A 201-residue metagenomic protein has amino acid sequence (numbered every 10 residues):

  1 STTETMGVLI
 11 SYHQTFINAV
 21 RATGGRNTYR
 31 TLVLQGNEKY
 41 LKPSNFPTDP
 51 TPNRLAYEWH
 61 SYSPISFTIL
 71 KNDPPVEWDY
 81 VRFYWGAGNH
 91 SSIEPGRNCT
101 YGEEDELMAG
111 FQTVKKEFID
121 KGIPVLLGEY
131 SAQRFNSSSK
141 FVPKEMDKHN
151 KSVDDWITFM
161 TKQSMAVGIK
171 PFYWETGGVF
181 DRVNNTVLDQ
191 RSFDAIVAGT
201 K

Functional and structural regions predicted by a protein language model:
S1-G102, Q112-Q133, A166-V167: Active-site region of glycoside hydrolase catalytic domains
L9-T15, L107-F111, K151-T158: Well-ordered, non-membrane alpha-helical segments in soluble/globular domains
Y40-K42, E103-E104, F180, D189: Alpha-helix initiation/capping motif
P47, S137-K201: Aromatic-rich peripheral "rim/lid" segments of glycoside hydrolase catalytic domains that contact and position glycan
Y101, A109, M146-D147: Short secondary-structure boundary micro-motifs
